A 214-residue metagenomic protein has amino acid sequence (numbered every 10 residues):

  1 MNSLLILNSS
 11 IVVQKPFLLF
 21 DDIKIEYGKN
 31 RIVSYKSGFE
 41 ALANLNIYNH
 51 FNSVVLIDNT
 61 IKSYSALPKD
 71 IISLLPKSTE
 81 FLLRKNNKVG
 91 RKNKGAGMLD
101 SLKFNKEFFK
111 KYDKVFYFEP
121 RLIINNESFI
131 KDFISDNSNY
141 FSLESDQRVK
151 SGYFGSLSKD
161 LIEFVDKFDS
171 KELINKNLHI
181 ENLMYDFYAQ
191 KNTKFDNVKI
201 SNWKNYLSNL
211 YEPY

Functional and structural regions predicted by a protein language model:
M1-Y214: ER/Golgi luminal nucleotide-sugar-dependent glycosyltransferases, focusing on the catalytic module
